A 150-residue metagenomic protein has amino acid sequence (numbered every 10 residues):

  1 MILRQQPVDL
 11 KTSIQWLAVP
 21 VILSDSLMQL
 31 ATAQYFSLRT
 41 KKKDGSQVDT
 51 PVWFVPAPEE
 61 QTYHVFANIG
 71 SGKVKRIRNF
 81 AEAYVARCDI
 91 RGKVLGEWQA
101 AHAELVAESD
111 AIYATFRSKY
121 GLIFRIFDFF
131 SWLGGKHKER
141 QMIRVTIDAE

Functional and structural regions predicted by a protein language model:
I2-S37, K93: Extreme N-terminal tail/first-helix region
S13-L23, D49-H64, A149-E150: Charged, low-complexity, helix/coiled-coil-prone segments
V21-L38, E59-Q61, F124, V145-E150: Charge-dense, helix-prone N-terminal extensions
S24-S26, T40-K41, F129-L133: Short, P/G- and charge-enriched loop/turn segments at secondary-structure junctions
A33-I69, A83-A86, G96-W98: Short beta-strand segments
I69-M142, D148: Short, structured beta-strand-loop surface elements
